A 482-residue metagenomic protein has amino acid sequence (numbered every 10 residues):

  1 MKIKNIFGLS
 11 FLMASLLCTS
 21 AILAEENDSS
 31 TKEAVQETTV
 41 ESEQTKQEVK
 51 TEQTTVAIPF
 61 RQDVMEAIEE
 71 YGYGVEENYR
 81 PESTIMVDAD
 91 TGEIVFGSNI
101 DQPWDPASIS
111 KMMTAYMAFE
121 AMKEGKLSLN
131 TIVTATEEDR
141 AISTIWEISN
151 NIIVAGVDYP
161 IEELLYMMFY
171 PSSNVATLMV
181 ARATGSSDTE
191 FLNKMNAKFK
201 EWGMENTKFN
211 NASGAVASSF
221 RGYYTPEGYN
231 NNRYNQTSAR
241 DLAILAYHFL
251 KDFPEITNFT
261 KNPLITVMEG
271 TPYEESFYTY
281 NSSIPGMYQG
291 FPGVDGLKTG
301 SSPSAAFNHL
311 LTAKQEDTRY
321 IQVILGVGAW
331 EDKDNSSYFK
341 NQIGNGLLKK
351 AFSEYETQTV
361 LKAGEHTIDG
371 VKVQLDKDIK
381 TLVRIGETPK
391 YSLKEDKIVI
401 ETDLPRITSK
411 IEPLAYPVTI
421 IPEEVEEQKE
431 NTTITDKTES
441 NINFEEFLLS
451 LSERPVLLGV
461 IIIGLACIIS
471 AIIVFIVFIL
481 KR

Functional and structural regions predicted by a protein language model:
K2, D101, L164, P455-G459: Hydrophobic, aromatic-rich alpha-helical transmembrane segments and their membrane-interface anchor motifs
K2-A24, L458-I479: Sec-dependent N-terminal signal peptides of Gram-positive bacterial secreted proteins and lipoproteins
F11, L16, A21, S30-T31 (+2 more regions): Compositionally biased regions
S15, I132, E163, F307 (+1 more regions): Residue-level recognition of conserved structural "scaffold" positions that shape functional pockets and channels
L16, P103, S128, I152 (+6 more regions): Residue-level preference for alpha-helix termini and adjacent loops
E25-A239, L250-F253: Active-site-adjacent loops and short helices of periplasmic peptidoglycan-processing enzymes
R221-Y223, E227-I463: Domain-terminus/edge residues, biased toward the C-terminal soluble/receptor-binding domains of extracytoplasmic
N443-F444, L480-R482: N-terminal Lys/Arg-rich, disordered targeting/topogenic segments
